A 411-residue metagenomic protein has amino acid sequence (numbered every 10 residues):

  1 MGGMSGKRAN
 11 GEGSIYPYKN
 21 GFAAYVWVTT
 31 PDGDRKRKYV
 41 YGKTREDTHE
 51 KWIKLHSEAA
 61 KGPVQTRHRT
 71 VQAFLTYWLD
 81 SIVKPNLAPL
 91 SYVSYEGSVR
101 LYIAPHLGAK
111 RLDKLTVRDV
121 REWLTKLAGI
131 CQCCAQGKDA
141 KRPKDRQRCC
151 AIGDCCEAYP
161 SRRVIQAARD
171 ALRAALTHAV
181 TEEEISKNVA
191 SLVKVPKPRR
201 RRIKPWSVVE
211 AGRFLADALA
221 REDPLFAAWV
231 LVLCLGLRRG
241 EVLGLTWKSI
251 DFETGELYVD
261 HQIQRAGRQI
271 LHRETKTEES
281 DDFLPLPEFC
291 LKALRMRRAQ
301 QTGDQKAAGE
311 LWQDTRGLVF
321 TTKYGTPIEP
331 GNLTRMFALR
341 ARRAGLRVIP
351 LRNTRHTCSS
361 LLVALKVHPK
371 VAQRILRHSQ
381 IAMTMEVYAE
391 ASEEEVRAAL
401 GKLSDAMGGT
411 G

Functional and structural regions predicted by a protein language model:
M1-K19: Short N-terminal "domain-start" leader segments that mark the transition from disordered tails or signal peptides into
M1-S5, A216, T254, R265-C290 (+6 more regions): C-terminal secondary-structure termini that scaffold catalytic or DNA-interacting sites
K7-R8, Q132-C133, A216-F226, L235 (+4 more regions): Short, basic (Lys/Arg/His-rich) helix/loop patches that form interaction surfaces in the mid-to-C-terminal regions
Y16-E122, R297-V319, K323-T326, E393 (+1 more regions): N-terminal DNA-binding module of tyrosine recombinases/phage integrases
R37-Y41, P205, E256, D281-F283: Well-ordered beta-strand positions in beta-sheet-rich domains
K38-V40, R45, V64-H68, L79-E184 (+5 more regions): N-terminal core-binding DNA-recognition domain of tyrosine site-specific recombinases/integrases
K43, I263, L376-K402: Catalytic-site neighborhood detector that most strongly recognizes the C-terminal catalytic loop/helix of tyrosine
C133-A171, T181-L245, E253, R265 (+5 more regions): Basic, Lys/Arg- and aromatic-enriched nucleic-acid-binding interface segment
